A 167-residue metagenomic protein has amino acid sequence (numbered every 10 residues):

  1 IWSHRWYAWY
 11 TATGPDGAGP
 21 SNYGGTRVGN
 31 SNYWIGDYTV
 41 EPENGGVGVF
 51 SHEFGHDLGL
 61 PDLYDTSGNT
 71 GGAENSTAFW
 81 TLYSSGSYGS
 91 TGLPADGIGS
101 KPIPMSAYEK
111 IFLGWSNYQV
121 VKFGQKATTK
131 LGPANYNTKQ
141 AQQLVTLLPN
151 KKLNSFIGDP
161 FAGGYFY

Functional and structural regions predicted by a protein language model:
I1-Y167: Extracellular hydrolytic enzyme modules, especially secreted metalloproteases of the metzincin/thermolysin-like class
